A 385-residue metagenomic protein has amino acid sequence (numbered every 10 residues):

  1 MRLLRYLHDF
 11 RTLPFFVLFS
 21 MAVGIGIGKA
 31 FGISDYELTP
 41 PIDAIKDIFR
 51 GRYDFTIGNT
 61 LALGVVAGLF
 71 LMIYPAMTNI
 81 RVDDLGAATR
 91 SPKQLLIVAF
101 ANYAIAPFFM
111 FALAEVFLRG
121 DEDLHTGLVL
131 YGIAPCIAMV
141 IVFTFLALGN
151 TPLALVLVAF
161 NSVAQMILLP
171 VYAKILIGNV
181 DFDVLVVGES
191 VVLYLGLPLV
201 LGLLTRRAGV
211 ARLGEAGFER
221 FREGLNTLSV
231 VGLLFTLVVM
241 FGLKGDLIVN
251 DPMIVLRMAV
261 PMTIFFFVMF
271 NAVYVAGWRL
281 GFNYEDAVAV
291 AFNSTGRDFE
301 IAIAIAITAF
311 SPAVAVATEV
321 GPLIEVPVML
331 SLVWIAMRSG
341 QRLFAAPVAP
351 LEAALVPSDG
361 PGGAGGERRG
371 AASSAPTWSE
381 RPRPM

Functional and structural regions predicted by a protein language model:
M1-G366, W378-M385: Alpha-helical transmembrane segments of multi-pass small-molecule/ion transporters
G366-A372: Short linear segments in intrinsically disordered or otherwise low-structure-confidence regions
